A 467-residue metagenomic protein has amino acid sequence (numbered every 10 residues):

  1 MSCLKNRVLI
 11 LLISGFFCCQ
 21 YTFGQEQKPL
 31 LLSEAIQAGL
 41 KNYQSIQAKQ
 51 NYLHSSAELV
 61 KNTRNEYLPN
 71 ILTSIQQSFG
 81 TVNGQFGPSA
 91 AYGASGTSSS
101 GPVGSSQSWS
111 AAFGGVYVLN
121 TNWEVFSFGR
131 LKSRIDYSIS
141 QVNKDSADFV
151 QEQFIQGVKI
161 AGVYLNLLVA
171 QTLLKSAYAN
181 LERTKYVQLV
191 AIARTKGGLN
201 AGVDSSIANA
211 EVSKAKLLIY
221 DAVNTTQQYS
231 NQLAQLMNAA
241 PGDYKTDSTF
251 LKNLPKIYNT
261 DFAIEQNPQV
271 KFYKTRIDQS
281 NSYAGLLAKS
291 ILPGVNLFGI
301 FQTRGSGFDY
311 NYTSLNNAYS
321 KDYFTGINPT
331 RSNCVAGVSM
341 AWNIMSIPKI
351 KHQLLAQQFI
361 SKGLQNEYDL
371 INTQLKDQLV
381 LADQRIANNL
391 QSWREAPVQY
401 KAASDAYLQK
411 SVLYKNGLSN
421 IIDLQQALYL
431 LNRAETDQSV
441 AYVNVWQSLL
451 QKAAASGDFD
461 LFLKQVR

Functional and structural regions predicted by a protein language model:
M1-S33, L40: Bacterial Sec-dependent N-terminal signal peptides
S2, L30, E34, E58 (+3 more regions): Periplasmic alpha-helical coiled-coil/stalk elements that build and connect Gram-negative outer-membrane
F23-Q76, V82-N83, A240-G242, T246-Y283 (+3 more regions): Bacterial Sec-pathway N-terminal export signals of envelope proteins
Q25, T81, D437-R467: Acidic, low-complexity, intrinsically disordered peripheral segments
E26-V163: Short flexible linkers and secondary-structure junctions
Q47-N51, R64, A111, V125-Q153 (+6 more regions): Sec/SRP-type N-terminal targeting helices
Q77-T81, V125, F301-G305, I344-S346 (+1 more regions): Transmembrane beta-strands of outer-membrane beta-barrel pores
S99-S105, Y258-F262, N317-F324: Extracytoplasmic loops and strand-loop junctions of Gram-negative outer membrane beta-barrel proteins
